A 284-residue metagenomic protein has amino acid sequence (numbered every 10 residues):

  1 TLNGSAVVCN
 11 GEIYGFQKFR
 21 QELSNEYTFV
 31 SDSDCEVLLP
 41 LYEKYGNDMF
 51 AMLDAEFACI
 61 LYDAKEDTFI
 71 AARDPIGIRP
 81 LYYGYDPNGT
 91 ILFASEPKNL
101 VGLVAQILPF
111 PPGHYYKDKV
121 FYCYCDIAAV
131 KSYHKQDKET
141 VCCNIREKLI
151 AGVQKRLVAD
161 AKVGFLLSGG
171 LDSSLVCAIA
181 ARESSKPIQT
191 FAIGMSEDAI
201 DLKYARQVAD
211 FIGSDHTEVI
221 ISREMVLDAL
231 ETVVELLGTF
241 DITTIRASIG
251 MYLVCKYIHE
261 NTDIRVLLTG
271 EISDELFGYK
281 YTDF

Functional and structural regions predicted by a protein language model:
T1, A6, Q17-E36, Y62-C143: N-terminal segments that mediate ammonia production and transfer in glutamine-dependent amidotransferase systems
G11: Phosphate/adenylate-binding glycine loop and adjacent helical scaffold
S24, E43-N47: Glycine-centered helix-coil hinge/cap
N25, K65-I70, P75, P80-L81 (+2 more regions): ATP-dependent adenylate-handling active sites, centered on carboxylate activation for C-N bond formation
Y45, V101-G102, Y252-C255: Short alpha-helical segments and helix-capping/turn motifs at coil-helix boundaries
D48, G102-P109, I242-I245: Conserved ATP-binding loop and adjacent catalytic segment of the adenylate-forming AMP-binding
L53-E56, A161: Short, basic and Ser/Thr-rich N-terminal targeting/leader segments
